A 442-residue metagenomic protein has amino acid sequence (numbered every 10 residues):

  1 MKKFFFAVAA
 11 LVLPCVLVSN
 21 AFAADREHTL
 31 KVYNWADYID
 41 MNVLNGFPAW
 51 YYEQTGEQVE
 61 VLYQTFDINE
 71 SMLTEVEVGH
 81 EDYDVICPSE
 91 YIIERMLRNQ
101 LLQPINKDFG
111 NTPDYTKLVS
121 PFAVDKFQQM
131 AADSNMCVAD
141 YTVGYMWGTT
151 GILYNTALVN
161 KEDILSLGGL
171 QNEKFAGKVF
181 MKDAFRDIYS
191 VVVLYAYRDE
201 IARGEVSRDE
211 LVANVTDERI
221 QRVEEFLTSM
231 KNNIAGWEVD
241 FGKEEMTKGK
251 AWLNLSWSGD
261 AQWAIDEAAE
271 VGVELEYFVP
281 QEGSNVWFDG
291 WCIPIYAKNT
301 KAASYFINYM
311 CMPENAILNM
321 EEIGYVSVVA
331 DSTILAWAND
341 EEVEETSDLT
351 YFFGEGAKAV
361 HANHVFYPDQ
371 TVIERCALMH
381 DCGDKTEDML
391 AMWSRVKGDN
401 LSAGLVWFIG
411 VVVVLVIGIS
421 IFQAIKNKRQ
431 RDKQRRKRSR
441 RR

Functional and structural regions predicted by a protein language model:
A7-V16: Bacterial N-terminal signal peptides
V18-R26, A424-R429: Sec-dependent signal peptide cleavage junction
A23-N99, L401-V406: Early extracytoplasmic/lumenal segment of secretory-pathway proteins
Y38-M41, R95-K250, A264: Extracytoplasmic ligand-binding site segments that recognize negatively charged/polar headgroups
L97-I105, C137-A139, A264-V279, E342-D348: Ligand-binding "clamshell"
N232-Y296, W337: Extracytoplasmic/periplasmic substrate-binding proteins
P294-I373: Mature extracytoplasmic/periplasmic domains
V360-R442: Conserved C-terminal helix/tail region of periplasmic/extracytoplasmic solute-binding proteins
